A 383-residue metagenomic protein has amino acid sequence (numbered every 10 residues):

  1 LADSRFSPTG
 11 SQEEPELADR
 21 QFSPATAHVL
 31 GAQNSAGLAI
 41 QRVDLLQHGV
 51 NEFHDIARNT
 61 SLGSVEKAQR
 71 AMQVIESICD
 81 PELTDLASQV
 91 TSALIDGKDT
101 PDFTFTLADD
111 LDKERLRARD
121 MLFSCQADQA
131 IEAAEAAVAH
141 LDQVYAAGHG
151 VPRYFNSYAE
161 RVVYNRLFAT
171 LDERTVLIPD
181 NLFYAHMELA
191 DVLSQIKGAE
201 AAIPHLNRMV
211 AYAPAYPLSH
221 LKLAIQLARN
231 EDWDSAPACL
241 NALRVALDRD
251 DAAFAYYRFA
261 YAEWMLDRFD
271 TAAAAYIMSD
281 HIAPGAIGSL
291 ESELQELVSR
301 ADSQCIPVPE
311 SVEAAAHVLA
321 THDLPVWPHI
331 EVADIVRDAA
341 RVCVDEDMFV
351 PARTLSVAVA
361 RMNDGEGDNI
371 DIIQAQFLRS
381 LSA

Functional and structural regions predicted by a protein language model:
Q73, G97, D109-D112, L116 (+8 more regions): "A position-specific structural signal for the A-helix of alpha-solenoid helical repeats
I78-G97, Y158-V176, E231-A238, Y261-A274 (+2 more regions): Alpha-helical linker/edge segments of TPR/alpha-solenoid repeat scaffolds and analogous pre-/post-domain helices
E82-D85, L141-H149, Y216-H220, L247-A255 (+4 more regions): Boundary/linker segments of alpha-helical solenoid repeat arrays
D99-T106, V138-L182, N207-Y212, R244-A252 (+1 more regions): Flexible helix-coil transition and linker loops at the boundaries of alpha-helical arrays
M121, L193, L227, E263 (+2 more regions): Residue at a conserved register position within TPR or TPR-like alpha-solenoid repeats
E135-A139, N241-A246, W264-G288, S292-A316 (+1 more regions): TPR/TPR-like (Sel1-like) alpha-helical repeat modules
